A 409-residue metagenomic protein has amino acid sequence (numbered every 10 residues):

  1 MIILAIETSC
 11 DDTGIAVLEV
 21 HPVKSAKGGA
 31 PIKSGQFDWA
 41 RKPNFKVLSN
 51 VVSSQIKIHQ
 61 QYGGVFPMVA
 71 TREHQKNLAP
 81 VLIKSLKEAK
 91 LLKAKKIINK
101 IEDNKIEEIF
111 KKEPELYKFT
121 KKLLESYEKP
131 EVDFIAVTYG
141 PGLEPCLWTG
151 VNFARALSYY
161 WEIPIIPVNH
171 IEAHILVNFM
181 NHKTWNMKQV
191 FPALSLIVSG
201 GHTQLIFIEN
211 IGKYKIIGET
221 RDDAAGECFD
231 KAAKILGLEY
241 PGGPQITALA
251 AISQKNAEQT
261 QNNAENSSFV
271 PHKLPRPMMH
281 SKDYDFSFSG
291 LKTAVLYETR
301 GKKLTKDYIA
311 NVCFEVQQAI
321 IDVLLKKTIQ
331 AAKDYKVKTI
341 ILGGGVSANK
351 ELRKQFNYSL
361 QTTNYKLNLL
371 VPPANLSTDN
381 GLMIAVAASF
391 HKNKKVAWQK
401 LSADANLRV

Functional and structural regions predicted by a protein language model:
M1, V20-P43, K90-N104, E125-E128 (+5 more regions): Intrinsic disorder/low-complexity segments
I2-H21, F37-V137, P141: N-terminal beta-alpha supersecondary unit
I2-S9, A16-E19, K46-N50, Q189-F191 (+4 more regions): A short helix-loop
N77, K96-S126, A248-Q254, F269-I340 (+2 more regions): A contiguous, well-structured pocket-lining segment that forms one wall/lid of small-molecule binding clefts in soluble
Y139-G140, L157, S199, I340-N349: Glycine-rich beta-strand-to-loop/alpha-helix junction loops that act as flexible
Y159, V168-A193, A387: Conserved phosphate-binding catalytic cores of ATP/NTP-utilizing and phosphoryl-transfer enzymes
P167-V168, I340, F356-N357, Y365-I384: Conserved phosphate-binding/catalytic loops in two-lobed NTP-binding clefts
H174-L176, P372-V409: Glycine-rich phosphate-binding/hydrolytic loop that grips phosphoryl groups
